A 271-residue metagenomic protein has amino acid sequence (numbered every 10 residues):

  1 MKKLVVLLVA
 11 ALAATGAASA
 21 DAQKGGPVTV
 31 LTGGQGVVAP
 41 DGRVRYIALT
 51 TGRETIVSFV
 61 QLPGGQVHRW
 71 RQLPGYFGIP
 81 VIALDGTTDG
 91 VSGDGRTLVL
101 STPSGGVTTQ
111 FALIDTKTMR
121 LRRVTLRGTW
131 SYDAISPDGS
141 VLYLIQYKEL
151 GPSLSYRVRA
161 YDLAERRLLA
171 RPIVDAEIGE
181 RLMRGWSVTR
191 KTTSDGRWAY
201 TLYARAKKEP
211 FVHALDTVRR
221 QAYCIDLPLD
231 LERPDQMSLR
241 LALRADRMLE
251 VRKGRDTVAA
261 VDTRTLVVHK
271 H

Functional and structural regions predicted by a protein language model:
V5-T15: Bacterial N-terminal signal peptides
Q23-T29, Q66-V81, M119-T125, R167-L182 (+2 more regions): A short beta-strand motif characteristic of beta-propeller blades
V30-P40, G75-V91, R127-D138, E177-T192 (+1 more regions): Repeated scaffold domains used in trafficking and secretory/extracellular systems, primarily beta-propellers
G42-V44, D94-R96, D138-S140, D195-R197 (+1 more regions): Short coil/turn segments that connect the beta-strands within blades of beta-propeller domains
I47, L100-S101, L144-I145, T201 (+1 more regions): Residue position within the beta-strands of beta-propeller blades
T50-E54, P103-V107, Y147-S153, A204-E209 (+1 more regions): Short glycine/acidic-enriched loop and turn motifs that connect beta-strands
L62-G65, D115-M119, D162-R166, D216-R220 (+1 more regions): Short loop/turn segments that connect beta-strands within beta-propeller blades
D133-I225: Solenoidal tandem-repeat scaffolds enriched in leucines and small polar residues
